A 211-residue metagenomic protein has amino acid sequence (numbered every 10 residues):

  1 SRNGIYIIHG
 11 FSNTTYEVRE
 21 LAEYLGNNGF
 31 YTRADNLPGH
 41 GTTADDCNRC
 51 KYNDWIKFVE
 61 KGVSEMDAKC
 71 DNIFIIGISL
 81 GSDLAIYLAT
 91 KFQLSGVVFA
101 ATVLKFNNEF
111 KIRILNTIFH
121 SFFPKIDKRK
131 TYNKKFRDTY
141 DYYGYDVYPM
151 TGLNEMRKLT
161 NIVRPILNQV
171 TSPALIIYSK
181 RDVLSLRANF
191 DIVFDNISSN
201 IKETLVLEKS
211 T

Functional and structural regions predicted by a protein language model:
S12-E23: The serine-hydrolase catalytic nucleophile loop
T15, V183-N189: Conserved alpha/beta-hydrolase "acid-adjacent" motif
A22-A44: Conserved alpha/beta-hydrolase
T42-F74: Catalytic nucleophile-loop/oxyanion-hole region of alpha/beta-hydrolase and closely related hydrolase-like folds
G77-G81, A85: Gly/Ala-rich beta-loop-alpha elbow adjacent to hydrolase catalytic centers
V98-E109: Active-site nucleophile loop of the alpha/beta-hydrolase fold
V170, I176-Y178, D182: Short beta-strand/loop motif that positions the catalytic acidic residue of the alpha/beta-hydrolase fold
F190-D191, D195-T211: Catalytic histidine neighborhood in serine/cysteine hydrolases with alpha/beta-hydrolase-type architecture
